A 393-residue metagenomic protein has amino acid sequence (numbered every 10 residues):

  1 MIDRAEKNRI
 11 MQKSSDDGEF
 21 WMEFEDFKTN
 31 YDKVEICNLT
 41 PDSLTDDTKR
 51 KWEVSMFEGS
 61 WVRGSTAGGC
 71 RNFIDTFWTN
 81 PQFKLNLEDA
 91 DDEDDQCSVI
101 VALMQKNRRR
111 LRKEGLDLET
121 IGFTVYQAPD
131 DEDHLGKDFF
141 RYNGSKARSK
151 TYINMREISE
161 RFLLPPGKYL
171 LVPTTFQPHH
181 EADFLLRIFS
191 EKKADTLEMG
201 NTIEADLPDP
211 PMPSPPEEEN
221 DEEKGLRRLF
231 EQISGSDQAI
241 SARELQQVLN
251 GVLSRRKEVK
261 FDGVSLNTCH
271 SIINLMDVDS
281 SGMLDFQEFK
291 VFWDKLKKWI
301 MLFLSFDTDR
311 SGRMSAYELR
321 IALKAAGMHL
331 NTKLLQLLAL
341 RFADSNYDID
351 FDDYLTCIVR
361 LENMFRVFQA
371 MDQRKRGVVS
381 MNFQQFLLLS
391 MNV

Functional and structural regions predicted by a protein language model:
M1-S280, F286-V291, K295-T308, R320-A326 (+4 more regions): Accessory/interaction modules and long regulatory regions
G312-A316, I321, A326-I349: Extended, charged alpha-helical interaction scaffolds
